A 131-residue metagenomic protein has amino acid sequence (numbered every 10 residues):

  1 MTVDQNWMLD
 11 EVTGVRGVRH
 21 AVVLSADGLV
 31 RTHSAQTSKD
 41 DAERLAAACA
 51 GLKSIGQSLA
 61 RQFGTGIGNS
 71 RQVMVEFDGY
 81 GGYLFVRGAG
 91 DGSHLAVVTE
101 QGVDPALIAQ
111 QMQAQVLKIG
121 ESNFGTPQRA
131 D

Functional and structural regions predicted by a protein language model:
M1-V18, D27-D131: Acidic, low-complexity cytosolic segments
